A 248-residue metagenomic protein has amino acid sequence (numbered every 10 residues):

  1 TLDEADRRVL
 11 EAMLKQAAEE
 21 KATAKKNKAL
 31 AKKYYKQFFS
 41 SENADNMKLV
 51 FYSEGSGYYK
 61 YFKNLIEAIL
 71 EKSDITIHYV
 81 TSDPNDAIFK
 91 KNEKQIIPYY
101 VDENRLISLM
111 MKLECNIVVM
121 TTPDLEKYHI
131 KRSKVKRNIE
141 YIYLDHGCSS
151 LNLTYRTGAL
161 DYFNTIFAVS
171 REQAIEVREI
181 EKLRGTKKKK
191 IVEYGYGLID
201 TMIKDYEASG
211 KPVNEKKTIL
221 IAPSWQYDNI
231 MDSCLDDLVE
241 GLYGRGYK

Functional and structural regions predicted by a protein language model:
T1-V50, E71: Non-catalytic N-terminal targeting/anchoring module and adjacent flexible stem/linker that precedes the structured
L10-L14, K28, K32-K36, A87-K90 (+4 more regions): Generic detector of well-ordered alpha-helical segments enriched in charged/polar residues, highlighting helical
K32-Y34, Y141-G147, S209: Short, functional N-terminal and low-complexity linear motifs
F38-A44, S150-Y155, N214-K216: Short amphipathic alpha-helical segments, especially helix-boundary/capping motifs
N43, V135, L160, P212-V213: Short, flexible hinge/linker loops that cap or flank conserved catalytic cores
D45-L49, I139, K216-I219: Nucleotide donor/acceptor-binding cores
V50-I203: Active-site and donor-binding regions of nucleotide-sugar-utilizing enzymes
Y58-D74, G197-K248: Conserved catalytic-core segment of nucleotide-activated headgroup transferases in glycan assembly
